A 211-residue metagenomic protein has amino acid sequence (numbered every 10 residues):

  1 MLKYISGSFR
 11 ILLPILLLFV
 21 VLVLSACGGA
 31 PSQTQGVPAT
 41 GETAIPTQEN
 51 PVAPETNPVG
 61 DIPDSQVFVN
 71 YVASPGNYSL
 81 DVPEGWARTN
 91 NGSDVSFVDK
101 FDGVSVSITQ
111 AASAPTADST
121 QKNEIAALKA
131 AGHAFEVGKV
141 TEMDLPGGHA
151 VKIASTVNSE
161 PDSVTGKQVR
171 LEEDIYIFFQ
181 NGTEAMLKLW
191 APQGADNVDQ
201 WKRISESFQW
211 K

Functional and structural regions predicted by a protein language model:
L2-S105, K167, F179-T183, K188-K211: N-terminal targeting sequences that direct proteins away from the cytosol to non-cytosolic compartments
P46, E55-V59, Q66-V72, A111-A117 (+3 more regions): A broad, low-specificity signal for short, low-complexity segments enriched in glycine/proline and polar/charged
G76-E84, T109-A111, V157-S163: Short, mixed-charge, low-aromatic patches
S93, Q110, A154-S155, L189: Short clusters of small/polar residues that mark proteolytic maturation junctions
V98-N123: A short acidic-to-branched-hydrophobic micro-motif
S107-A114, K139-V140, S163-V164, L189-G194: Second-shell loop/turn segments in exported
A117-A127, D199-E206: Surface-exposed flexible segments
A127-Q180: Signature of long, low-cysteine stretches enriched in small and polar/charged residues
